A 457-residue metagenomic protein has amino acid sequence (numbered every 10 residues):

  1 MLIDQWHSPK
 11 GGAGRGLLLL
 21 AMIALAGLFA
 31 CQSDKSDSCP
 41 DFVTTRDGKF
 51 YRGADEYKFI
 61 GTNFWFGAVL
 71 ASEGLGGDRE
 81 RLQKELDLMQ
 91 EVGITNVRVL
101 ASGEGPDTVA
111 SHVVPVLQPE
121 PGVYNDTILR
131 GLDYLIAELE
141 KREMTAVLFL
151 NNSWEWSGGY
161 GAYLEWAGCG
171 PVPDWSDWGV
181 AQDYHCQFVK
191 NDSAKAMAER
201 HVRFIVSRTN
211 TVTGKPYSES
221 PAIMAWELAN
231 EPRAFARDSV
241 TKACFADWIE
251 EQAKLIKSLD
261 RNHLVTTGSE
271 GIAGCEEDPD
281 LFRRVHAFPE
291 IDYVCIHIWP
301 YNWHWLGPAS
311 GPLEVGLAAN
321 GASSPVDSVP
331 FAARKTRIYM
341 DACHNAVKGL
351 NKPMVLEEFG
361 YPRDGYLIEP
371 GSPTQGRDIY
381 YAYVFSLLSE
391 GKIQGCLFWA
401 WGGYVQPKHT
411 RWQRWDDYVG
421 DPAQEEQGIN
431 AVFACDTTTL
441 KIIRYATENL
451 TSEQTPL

Functional and structural regions predicted by a protein language model:
M1-I3, M22-I23: Short hydrophobic transmembrane-like helices used for membrane targeting/insertion
G11-G12: Glycine-biased, low-complexity coil/linker segments
R15-M22: Sec-dependent signal peptide recognition, specifically the positively charged N-region followed immediately by
G27-A30: C-terminal motif of bacterial Sec signal peptides marking the signal peptidase cleavage site
Q32-S36: Bacterial lipoprotein signal-peptidase II cleavage site
S38-G307, E314-P353, F359-E453: Active-site mouth of glycoside hydrolases
P456-L457: Short, solvent-exposed mixed-charge patches
